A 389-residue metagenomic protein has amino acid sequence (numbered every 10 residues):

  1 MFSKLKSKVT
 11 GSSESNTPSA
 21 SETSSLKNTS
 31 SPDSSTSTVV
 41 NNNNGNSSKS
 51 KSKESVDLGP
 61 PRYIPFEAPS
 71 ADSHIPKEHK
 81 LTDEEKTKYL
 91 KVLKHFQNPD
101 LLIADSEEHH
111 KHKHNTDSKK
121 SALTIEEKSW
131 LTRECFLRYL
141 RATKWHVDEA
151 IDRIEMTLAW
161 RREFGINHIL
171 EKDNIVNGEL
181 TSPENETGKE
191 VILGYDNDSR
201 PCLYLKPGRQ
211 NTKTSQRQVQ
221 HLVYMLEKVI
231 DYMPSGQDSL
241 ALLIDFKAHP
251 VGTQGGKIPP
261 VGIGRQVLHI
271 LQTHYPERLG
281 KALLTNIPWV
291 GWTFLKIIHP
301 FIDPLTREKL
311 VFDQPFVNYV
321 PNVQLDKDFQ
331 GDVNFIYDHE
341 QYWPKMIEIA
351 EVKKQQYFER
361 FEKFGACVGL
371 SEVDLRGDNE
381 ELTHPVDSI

Functional and structural regions predicted by a protein language model:
F2-I389: Basic, amphipathic alpha-helical/coil surface patches used to engage anionic, phosphate-bearing ligands and membranes
